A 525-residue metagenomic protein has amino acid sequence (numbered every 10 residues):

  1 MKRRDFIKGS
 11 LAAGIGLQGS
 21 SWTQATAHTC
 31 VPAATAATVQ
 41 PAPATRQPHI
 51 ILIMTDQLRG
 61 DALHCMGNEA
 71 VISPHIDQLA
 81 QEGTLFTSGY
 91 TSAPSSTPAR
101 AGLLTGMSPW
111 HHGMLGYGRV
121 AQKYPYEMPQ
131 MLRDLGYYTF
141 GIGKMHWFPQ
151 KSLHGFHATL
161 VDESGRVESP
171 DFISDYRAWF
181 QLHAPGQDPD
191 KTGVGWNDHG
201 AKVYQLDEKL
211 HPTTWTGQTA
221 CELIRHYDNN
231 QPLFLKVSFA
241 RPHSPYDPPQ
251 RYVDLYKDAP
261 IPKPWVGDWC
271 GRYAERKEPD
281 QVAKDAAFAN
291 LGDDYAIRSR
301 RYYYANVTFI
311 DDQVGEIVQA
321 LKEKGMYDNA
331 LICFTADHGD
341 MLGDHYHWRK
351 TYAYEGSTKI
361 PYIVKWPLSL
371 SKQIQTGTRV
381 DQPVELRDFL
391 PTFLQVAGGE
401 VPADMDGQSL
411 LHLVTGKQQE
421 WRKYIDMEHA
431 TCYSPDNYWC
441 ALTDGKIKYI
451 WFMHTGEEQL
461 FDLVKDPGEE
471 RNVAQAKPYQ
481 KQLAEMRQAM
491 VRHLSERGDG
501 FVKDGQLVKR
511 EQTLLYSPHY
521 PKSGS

Functional and structural regions predicted by a protein language model:
K2-F452, E457-E458, P467-Q488, R492-S495 (+3 more regions): Formylglycine-dependent sulfatase
V464: A short, internal acetyl-CoA/4′-phosphopantetheine-binding micro-motif in the GNAT/acyltransferase core
